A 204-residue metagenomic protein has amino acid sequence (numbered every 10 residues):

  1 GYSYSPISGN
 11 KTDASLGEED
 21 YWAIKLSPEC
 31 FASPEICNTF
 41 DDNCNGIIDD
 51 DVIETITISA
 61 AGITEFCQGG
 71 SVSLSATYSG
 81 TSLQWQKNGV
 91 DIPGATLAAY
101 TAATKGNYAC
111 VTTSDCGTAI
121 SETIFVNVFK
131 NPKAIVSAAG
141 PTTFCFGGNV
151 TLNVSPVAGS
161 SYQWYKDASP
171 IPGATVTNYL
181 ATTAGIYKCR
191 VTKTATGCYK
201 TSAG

Functional and structural regions predicted by a protein language model:
G1-S33, D41-I48: A sequence-level/structural motif corresponding to short, flexible coil/turn segments enriched in small polar residues
C30-I56, G69, Y78: Membrane-associated feature with strongest affinity for ZDHHC
D50, V126-K130: Interdomain boundary/hinge segments at the C-termini of tandem beta-sandwich modules
E54-A61, N131-A139: Proline-enriched interdomain boundary motifs that mark the N-terminal boundary and often initiate the first structured
C67, D115-I120, C145, T194-A203: Short, exposed coil/turn segments at beta-strand boundaries within extracellular/luminal domains
G69-Y78, G147-P156: A short beta-strand segment in extracellular, disulfide-stabilized domains
Q84-A103, Q163-T182: Surface-exposed, flexible coil segments in extracellular/virion-facing regions
